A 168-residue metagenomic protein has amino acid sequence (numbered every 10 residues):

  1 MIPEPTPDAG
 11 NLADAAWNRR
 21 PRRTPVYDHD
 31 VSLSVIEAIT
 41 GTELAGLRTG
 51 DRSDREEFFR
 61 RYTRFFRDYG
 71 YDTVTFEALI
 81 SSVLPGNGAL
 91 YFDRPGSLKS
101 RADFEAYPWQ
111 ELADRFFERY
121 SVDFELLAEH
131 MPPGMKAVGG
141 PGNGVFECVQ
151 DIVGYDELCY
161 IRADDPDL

Functional and structural regions predicted by a protein language model:
M1-L168: Catalytic cores of TIM-barrel enzymes
